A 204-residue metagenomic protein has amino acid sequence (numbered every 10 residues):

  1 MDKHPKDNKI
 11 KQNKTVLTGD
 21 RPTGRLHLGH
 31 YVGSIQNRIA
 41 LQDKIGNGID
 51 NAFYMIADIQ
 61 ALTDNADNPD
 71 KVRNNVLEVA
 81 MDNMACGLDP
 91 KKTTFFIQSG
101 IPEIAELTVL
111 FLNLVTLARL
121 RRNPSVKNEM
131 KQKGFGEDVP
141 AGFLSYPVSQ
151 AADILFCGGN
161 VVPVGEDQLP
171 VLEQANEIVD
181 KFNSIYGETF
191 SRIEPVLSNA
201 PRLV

Functional and structural regions predicted by a protein language model:
D2-A152: N-terminal Rossmann-like or analogous alpha/beta NTP/dinucleotide-binding catalytic cores that position adenine
H4, K127-V204: Active-site cores that bind ATP or allylic diphosphates and position pyrophosphate for catalysis
